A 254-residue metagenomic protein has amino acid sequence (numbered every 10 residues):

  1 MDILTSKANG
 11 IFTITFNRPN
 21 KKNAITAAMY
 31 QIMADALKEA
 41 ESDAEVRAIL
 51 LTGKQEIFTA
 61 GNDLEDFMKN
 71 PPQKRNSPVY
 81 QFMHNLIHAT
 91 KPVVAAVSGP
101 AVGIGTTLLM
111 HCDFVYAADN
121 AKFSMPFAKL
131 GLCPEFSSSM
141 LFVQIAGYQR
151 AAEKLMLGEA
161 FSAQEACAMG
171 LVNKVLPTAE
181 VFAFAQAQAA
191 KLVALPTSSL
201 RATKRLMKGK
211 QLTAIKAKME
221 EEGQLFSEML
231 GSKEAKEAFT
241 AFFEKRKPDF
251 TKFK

Functional and structural regions predicted by a protein language model:
M1-N17, K38, A44-L50, S198-R201: Short beta-strand/loop segment at the start of cytosolic alpha/beta domains
L4, Q31, K38, E45 (+4 more regions): Glycine- (often His-adjacent) and acidic-residue-rich active-site loop that binds/positions the CoA thioester
A8-Q31, Q55: STAS-typified acidic loop motif
Q55, N85-P134, A160: Glycine-rich beta-to-alpha active-site loop
Y116-A121, V172-E228, D249-K254: C-terminal long alpha-helix characteristic of the crotonase
M140-Q149: Hydrophobic, secondary-structure "cap" segments at the distal end of domains
